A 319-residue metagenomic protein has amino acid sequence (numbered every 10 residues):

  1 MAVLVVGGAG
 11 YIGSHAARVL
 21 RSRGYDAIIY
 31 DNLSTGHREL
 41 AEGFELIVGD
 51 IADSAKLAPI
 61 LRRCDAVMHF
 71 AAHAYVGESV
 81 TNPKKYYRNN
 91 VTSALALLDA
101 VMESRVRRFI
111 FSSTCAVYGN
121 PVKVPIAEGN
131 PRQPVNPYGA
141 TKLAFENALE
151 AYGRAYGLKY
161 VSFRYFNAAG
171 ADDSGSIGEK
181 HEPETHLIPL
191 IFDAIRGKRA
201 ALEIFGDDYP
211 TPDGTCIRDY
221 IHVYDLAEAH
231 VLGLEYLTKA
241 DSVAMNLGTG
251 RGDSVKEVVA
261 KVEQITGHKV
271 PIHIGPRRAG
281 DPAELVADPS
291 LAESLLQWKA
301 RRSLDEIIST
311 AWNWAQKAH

Functional and structural regions predicted by a protein language model:
M1-A171: N-terminal Rossmann-like NAD(P)+-binding domain of SDR-like oxidoreductases, especially those catalyzing
V6, L46, M68, Y75 (+8 more regions): Generic anion/oxyanion-binding catalytic loop in active/binding sites
R38, F166-L187, G197-R218: Short, flexible, glycine-rich and Lys/Arg-enriched loop motifs at helix boundaries that contact anionic partners
Y87, V135-L143, I177, H181-P189 (+2 more regions): Short-chain dehydrogenase/reductase
L190-H319: C-terminal substrate-binding subdomain of Rossmann-fold SDR/epimerase-dehydratase oxidoreductases
